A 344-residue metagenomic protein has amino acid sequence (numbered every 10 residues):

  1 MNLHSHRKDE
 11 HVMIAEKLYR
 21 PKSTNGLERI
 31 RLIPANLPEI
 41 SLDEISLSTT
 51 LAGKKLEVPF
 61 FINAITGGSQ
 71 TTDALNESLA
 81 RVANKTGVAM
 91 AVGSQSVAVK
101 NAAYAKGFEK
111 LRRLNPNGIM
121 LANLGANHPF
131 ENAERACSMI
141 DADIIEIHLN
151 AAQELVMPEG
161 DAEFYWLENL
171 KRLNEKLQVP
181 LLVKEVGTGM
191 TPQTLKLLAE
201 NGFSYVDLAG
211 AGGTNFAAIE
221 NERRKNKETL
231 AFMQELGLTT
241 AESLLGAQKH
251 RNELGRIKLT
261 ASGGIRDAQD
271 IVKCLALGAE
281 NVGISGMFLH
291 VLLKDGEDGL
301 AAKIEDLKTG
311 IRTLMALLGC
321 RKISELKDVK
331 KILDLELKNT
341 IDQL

Functional and structural regions predicted by a protein language model:
M1-L56, E336-L344: An N-cap/entry alpha-helix motif that binds or orients negatively charged groups
M1-S5, H11-L18, F288-L344: C-terminal extensions of enzymes
L51-A98: Active-site cofactor/substrate anionic-group-binding motifs, chiefly glycine- and Lys/Arg-rich phosphate-binding loops
F60-N63, V88-G93, I119-L124, D143 (+5 more regions): Hydrophobic faces of well-ordered beta-strands that scaffold small-molecule active sites in alpha/beta enzyme cores
I62, A83, I145, L198 (+3 more regions): Conserved, mostly hydrophobic/aromatic
T72-A80, H128-S138, M190-Q193, D267-I271: Short, acidic/polar
G87-L124: A gly/proline- and charged-residue-enriched helix-loop-helix capping module
F164, E168-K294: Glycine-rich phosphate/ribose-binding loops and adjacent secondary-structure elements that form binding surfaces
